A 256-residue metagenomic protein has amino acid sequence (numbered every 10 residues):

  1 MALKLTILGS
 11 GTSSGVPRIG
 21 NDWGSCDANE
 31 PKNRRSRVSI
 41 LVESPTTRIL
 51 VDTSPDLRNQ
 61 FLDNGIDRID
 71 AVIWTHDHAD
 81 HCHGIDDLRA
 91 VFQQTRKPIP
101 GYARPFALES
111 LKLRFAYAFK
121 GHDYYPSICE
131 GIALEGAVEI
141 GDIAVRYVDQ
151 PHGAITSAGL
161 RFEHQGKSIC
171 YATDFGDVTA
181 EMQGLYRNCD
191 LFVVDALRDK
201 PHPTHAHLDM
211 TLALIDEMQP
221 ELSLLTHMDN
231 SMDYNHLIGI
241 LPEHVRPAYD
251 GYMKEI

Functional and structural regions predicted by a protein language model:
M1-N64, E130-G184, D250-I256: Core dinuclear metal-dependent hydrolase active-site scaffold
L5, L111, S223: Residue-level signal for inorganic ion chemistry
T46-A103, N188-D190: Active-site metal-binding motif and surrounding structural segment of the metallo-beta-lactamase
L50-S54, D70-D80, A103-R104, C170-F175 (+3 more regions): Active-site neighborhood of phospho(di)ester-bond hydrolases with catalytic His/Asp-centered motifs
D67, S127, I143, R187 (+1 more regions): Structured loop/turn residues at beta-strand edges in well-structured enzyme cores
T95-I99, A107-G131: Active-site neighborhood of divalent metal-dependent phosphoester bond hydrolases
E135, T179-I256: Binuclear metal-ion centers of metallo-dependent hydrolases, dominated by the metallo-beta-lactamase
